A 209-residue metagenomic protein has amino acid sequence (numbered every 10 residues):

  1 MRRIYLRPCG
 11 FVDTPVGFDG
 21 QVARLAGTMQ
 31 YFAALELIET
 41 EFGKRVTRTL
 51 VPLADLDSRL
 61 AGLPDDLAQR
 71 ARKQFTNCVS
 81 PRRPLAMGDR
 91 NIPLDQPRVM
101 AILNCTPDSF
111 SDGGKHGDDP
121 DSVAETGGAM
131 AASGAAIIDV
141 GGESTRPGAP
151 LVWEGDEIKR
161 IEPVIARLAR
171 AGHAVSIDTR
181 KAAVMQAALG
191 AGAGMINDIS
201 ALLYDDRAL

Functional and structural regions predicted by a protein language model:
M1-A86: N-terminal accessory interaction module
A34, R98-I102, I137-D139, A174-S176 (+1 more regions): Structural preference for beta-strand elements that scaffold enzyme active sites
F75-R83, S111-A129, D156-K159, L203-D206: Glycine-rich anion/phosphate-binding loops
R90-H116, S144, G148: N-terminal small/glycine-rich loop or linker at the start of catalytic domains across soluble metabolic enzymes
L103, M130, G134, D178 (+2 more regions): Conserved, mostly hydrophobic/aromatic
P107-D112, A136-E162: Glycine-rich, proline-tolerant flexible connector loops at the mouths of alpha/beta enzymes
E125-G141: Catalytic domains of carbohydrate-active enzymes, especially glycoside hydrolases
P150-Q186: Alpha-helix-loop-beta-strand connector modules within alpha/beta enzyme cores
